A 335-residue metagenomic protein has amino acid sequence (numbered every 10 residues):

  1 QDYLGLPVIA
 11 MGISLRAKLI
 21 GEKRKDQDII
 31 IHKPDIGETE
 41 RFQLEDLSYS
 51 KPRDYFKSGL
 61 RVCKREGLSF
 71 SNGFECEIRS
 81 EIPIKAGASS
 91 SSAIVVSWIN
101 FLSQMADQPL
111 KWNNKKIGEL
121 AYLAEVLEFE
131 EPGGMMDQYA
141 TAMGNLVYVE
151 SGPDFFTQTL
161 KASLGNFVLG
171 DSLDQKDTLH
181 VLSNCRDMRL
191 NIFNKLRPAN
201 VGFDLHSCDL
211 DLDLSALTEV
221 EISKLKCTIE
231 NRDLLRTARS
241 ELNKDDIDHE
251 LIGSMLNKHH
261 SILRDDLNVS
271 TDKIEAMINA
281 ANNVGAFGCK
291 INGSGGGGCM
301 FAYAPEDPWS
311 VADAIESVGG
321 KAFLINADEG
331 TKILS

Functional and structural regions predicted by a protein language model:
Q1-L4, L120: Short Pro/Gly-enriched beta-strand edge/turn motifs at strand-loop
D2, E81-F101, G285-A304: Glycine/serine-rich anion-binding loops at beta->alpha junctions that coordinate negatively charged ligand groups
Y3, A10, K18-D54, V62-R65 (+4 more regions): C-terminal nucleotide
M11, A86-V168: Fold-level recognition of mixed alpha/beta catalytic cores in primary-metabolism enzymes, strongest
M11-I13, S294: Conserved strand-loop elements at the edges of beta-sheets that form or border functional pockets
S14-L120: Anion-binding (especially nucleotide phosphate/pyrophosphate-binding) glycine-rich loop and adjoining beta-alpha core
G59, A121-A124, L256-H259: Short alpha-helical scaffolding segments that buttress acidic/His motifs in well-ordered protein cores
N72-E81, E119-L127, D272-G288: Short, hydrophobic/aliphatic alpha-helical segments
